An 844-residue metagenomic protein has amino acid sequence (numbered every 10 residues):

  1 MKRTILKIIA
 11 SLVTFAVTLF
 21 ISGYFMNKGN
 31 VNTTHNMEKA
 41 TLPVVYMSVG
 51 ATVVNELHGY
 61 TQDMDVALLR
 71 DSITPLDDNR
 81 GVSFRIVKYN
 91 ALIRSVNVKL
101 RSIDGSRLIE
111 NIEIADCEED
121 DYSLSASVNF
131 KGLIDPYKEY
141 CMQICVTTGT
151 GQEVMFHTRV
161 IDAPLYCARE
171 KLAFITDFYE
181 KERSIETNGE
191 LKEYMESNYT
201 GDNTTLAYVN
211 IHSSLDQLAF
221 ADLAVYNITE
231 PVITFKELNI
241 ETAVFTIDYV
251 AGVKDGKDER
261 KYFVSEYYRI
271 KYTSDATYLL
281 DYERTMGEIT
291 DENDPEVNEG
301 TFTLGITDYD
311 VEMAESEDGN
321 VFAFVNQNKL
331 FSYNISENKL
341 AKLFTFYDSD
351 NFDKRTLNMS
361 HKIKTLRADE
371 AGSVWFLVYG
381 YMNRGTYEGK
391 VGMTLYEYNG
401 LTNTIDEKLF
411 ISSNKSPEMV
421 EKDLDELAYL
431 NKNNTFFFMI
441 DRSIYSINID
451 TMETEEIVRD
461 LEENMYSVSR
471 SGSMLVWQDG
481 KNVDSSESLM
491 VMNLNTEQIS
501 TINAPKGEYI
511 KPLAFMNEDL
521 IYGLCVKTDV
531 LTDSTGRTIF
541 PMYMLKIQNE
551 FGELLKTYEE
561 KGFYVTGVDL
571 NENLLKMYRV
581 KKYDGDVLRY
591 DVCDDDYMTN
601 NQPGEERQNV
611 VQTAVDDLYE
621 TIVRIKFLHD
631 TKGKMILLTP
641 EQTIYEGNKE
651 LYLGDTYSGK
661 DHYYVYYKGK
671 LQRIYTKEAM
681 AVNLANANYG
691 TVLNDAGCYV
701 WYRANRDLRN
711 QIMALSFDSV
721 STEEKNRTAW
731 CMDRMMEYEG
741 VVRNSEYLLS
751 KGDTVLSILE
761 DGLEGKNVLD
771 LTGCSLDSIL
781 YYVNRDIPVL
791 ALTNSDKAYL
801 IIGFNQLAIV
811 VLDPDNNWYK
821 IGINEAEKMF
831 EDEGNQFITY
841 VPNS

Functional and structural regions predicted by a protein language model:
M1-V17: N-terminal Sec-pathway targeting helices
T14, F20-V31, A67-S83, I93-I114 (+4 more regions): Surface-exposed, charged secondary-structure patches
E38-V98, D104-L108, E139-D222, V297-K339 (+16 more regions): Core segments of small alpha/beta cavity-forming domains
E110-E113, Y282, L340-S349, T404-S413 (+3 more regions): Beta-propeller fold detector
S127, E241-L279, E283, I289 (+1 more regions): Exposed beta-sheet edge and beta->alpha loop/turn motif
Y140, E237-A251, G372-V378, L520-C525 (+2 more regions): A short hydrophobic beta-strand element
I335-N338, N399-L401, N448-M452, N493-E497 (+1 more regions): Short loop/turn segments that connect beta-strands within beta-propeller blades
Q711-S844: Conserved active-site-adjacent core of cysteine acyl-enzyme catalytic domains
